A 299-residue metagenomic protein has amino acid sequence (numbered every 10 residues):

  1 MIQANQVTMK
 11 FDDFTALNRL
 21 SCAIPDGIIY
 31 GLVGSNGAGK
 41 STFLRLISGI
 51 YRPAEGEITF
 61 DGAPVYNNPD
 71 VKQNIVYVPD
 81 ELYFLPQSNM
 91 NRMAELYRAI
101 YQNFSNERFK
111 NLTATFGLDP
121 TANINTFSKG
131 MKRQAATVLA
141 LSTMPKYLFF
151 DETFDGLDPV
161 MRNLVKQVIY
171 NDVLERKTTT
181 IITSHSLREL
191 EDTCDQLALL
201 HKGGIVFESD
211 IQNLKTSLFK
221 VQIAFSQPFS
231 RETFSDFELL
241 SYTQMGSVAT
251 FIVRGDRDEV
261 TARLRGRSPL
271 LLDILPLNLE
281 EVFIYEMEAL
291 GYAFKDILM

Functional and structural regions predicted by a protein language model:
I2-A4, L17: Conserved structural motif at the start of ABC-family nucleotide-binding domains
Y30-S35: The feature captures the beta-strand-to-loop junction immediately N-terminal to the Walker
S48: Helix-to-loop junction immediately C-terminal to a conserved catalytic motif
G56-V71: Conserved ABC transporter NBD signature motif
P79-A135: ABC-family P-loop ATPase nucleotide-binding domains
L148-E152: Catalytic Walker B motif of ABC-type/P-loop ATPase nucleotide-binding domains
V165-G255: ABC transporter nucleotide-binding domain
K220-M299: Short, charged/small-residue-rich alpha-helical element at the C-terminal edge of ABC transporter nucleotide-binding
